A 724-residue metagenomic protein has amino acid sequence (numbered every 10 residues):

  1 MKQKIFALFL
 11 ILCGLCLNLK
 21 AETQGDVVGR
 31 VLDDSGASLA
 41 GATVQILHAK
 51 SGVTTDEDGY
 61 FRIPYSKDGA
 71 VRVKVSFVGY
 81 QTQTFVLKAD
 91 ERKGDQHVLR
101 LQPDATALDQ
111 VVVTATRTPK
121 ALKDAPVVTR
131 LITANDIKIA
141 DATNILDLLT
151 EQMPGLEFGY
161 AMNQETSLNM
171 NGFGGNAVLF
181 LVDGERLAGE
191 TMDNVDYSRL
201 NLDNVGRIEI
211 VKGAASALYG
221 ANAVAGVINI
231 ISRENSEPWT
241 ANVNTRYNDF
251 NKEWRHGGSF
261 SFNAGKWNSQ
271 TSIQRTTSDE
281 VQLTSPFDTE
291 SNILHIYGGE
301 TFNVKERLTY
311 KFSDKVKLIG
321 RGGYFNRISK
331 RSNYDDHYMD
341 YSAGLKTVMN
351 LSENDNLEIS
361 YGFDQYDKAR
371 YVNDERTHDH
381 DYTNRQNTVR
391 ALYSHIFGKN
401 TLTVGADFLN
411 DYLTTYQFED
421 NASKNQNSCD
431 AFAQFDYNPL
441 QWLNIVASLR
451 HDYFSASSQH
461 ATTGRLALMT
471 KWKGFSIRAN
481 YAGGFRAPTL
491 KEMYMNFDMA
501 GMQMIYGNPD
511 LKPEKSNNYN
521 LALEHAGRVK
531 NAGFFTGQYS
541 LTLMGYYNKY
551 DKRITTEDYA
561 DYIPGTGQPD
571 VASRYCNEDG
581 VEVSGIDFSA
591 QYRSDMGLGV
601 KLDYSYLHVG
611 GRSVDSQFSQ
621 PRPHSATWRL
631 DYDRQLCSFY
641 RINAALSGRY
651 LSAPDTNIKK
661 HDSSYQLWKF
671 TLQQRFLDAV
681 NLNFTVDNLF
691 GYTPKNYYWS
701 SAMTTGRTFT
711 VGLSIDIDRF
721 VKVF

Functional and structural regions predicted by a protein language model:
L32-D34, A42-L47, K74-Y80, D90-K138 (+1 more regions): Short, acidic, small-residue-rich periplasmic hinge/interaction motif at the N-terminus of Gram-negative outer-membrane
F61-P64, E185-K212: Short acidic/polar hinge/loop motifs at secondary-structure boundaries that mediate gating or recognition
D95-R100, I145-L149, Q164-N169, L181 (+4 more regions): N-terminal periplasmic accessory domains that precede and gate Gram-negative outer-membrane beta-barrel machines
T129, L146-E185: Extracytoplasmic beta-strand/coil segments of soluble accessory domains associated with Gram-negative outer-membrane
E237-W239, R246, S259-Y338: Periplasmic-side early beta-strands and strand-to-turn transitions of outer-membrane beta-barrels
W267, E358-R370, N410, K471-W472 (+3 more regions): Membrane-embedded beta-barrel scaffold of Gram-negative outer-membrane proteins
G298, K311, A482, N517 (+3 more regions): Conserved C-terminal beta-signal and adjacent last beta-strands/turns of outer-membrane beta-barrel proteins
N438-I445, S540, Y546-Y550, D570-P654: Gram-negative outer-membrane beta-barrel transporters
